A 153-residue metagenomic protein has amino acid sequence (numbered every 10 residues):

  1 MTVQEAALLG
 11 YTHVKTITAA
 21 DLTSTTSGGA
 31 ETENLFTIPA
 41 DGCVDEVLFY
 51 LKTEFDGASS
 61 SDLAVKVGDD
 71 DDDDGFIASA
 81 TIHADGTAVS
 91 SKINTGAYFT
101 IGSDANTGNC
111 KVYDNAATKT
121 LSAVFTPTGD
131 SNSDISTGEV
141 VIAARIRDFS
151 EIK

Functional and structural regions predicted by a protein language model:
M1-K153: Surface-exposed, low-hydrophobicity beta-strand/loop segments enriched in small/polar/acidic residues
